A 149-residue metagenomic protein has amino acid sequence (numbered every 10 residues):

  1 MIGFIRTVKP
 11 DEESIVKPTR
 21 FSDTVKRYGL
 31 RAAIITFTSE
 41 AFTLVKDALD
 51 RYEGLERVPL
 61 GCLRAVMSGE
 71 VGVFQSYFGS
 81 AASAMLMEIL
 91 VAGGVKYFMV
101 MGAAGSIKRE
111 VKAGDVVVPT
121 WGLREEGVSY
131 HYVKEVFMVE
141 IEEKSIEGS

Functional and structural regions predicted by a protein language model:
M1-G148: Metabolite-binding pocket within alpha/beta catalytic cores that recognizes anionic/polar moieties
